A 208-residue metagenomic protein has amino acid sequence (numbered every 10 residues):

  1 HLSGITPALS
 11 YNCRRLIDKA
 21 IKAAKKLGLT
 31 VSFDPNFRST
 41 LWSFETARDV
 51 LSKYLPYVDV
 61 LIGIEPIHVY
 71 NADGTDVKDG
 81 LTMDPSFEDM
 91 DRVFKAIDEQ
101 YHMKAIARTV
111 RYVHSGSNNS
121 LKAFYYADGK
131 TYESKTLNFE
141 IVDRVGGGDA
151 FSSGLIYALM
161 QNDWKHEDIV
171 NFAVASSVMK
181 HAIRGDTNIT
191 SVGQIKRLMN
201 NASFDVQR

Functional and structural regions predicted by a protein language model:
H1-T131, L137, W164, N188 (+2 more regions): Ribokinase/PfkB-type carbohydrate-kinase core domain
K135-N201, V206-R208: Conserved post-catalytic alpha-helical subdomain immediately downstream of the catalytic base and nucleotide-binding
